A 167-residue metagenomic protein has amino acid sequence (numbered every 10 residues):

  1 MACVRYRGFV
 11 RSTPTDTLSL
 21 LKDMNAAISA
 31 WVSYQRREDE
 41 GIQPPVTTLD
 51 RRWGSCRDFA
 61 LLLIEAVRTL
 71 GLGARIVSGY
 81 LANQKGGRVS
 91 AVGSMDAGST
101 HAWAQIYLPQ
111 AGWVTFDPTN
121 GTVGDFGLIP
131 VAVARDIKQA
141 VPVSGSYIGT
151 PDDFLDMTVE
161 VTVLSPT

Functional and structural regions predicted by a protein language model:
M1-G54, L62-I64, R135-I137, D152 (+1 more regions): Secondary-structure boundary elements
K22, A26, D58-P151: Hydrophobic/aromatic-rich core segments of domains that either
M157: Non-heme Fe(II) oxygenase metal-center motifs and adjacent flexible, charged/small-residue loops
